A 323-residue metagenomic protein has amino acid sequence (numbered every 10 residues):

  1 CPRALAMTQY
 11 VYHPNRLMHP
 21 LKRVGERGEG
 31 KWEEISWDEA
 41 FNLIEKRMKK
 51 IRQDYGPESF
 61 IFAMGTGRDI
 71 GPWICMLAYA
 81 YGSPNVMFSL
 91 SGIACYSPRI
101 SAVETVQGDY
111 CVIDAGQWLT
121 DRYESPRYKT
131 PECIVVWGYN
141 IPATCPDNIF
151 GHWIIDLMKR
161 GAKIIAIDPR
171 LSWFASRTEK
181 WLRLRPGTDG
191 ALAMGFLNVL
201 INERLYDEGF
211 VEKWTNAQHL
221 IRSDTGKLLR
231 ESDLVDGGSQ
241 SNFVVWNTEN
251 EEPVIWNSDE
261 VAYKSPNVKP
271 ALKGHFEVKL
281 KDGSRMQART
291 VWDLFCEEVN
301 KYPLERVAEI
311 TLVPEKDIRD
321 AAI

Functional and structural regions predicted by a protein language model:
P2-G209, K213-F276, G283, Q287 (+2 more regions): N-terminal export/assembly segments and adjacent metallocofactor-ligating motifs of anaerobic energy-metabolism
N250, R289-L294, V299-I323: Active-site phosphate/pyrophosphate-binding segments
